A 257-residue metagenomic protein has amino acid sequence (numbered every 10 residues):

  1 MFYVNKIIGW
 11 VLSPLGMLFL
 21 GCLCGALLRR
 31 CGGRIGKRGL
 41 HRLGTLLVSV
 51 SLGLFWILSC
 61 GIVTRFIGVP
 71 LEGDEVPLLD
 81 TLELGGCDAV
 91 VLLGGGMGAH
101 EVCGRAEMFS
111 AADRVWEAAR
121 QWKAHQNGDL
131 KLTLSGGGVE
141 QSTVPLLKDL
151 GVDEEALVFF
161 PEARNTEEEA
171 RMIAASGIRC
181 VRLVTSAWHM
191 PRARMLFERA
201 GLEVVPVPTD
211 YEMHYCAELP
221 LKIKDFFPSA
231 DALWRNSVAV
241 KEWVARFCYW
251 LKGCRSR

Functional and structural regions predicted by a protein language model:
M1-C31: Membrane-embedded alpha-helical segments of integral membrane proteins
Y3-I8, V63, I67-L71, V240-F247: Hydrophobic alpha-helical segments of integral membrane proteins, encompassing both true transmembrane helices
R30-L43: Membrane-interface helix-boundary motifs at transmembrane edges
R34, V69-D74, W250-C254: Transmembrane helix-loop junctions in multipass membrane proteins, especially transporters and channels
T45-G61: Hydrophobic membrane-insertion alpha-helices, especially the h-region of bacterial N-terminal signal peptides
I57-L233: A structural signal for short, hydrophobic/glycine-enriched beta-strand patches
P228-R257: Structured C-terminal subdomain patch of bacterial secreted/periplasmic proteins
